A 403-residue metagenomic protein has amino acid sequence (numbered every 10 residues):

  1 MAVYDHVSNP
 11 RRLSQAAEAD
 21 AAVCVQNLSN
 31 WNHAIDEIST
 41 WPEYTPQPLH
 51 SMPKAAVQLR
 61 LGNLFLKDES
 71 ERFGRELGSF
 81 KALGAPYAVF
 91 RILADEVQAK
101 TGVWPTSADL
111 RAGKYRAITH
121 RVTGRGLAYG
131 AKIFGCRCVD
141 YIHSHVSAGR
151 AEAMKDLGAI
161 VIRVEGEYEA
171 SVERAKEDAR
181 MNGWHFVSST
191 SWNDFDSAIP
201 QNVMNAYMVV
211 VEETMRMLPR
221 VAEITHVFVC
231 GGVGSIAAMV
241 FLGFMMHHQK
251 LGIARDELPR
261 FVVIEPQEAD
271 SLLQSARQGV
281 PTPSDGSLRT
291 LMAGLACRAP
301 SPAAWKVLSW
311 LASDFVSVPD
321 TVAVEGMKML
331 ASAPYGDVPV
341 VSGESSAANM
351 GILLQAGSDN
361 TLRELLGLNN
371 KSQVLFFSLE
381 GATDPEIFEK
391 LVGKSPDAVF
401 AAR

Functional and structural regions predicted by a protein language model:
M1-R403: PLP-dependent amino-acid enzyme catalytic core
